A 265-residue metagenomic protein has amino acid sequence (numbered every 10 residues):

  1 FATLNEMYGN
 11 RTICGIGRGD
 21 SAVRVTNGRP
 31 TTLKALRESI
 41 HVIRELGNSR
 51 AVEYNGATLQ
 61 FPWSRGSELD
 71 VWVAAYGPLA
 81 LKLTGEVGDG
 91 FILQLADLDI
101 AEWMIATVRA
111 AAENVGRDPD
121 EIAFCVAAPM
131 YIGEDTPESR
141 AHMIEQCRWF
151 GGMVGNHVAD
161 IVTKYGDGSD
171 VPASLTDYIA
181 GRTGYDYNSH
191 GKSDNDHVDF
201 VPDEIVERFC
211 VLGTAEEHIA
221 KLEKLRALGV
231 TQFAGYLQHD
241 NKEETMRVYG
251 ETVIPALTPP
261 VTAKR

Functional and structural regions predicted by a protein language model:
M7, E86-V87, L228-V230: Structural motif
M7-G17, N48-N55: Short, flexible active-site-proximal loops enriched in glycine and acidic residues
T12-I16, V71-A75, F91-L93, I122-P129 (+1 more regions): Hydrophobic faces of well-ordered beta-strands that scaffold small-molecule active sites in alpha/beta enzyme cores
A22-N27: A short acidic, helix-capping loop that chelates divalent metal ions and anchors anionic groups
R29-F61, A106-T107, A112-A227, T258-R265: An alpha-helical appendage that flanks or caps ligand/catalytic pockets
E45, D89-G90: Well-ordered beta-strand positions
A75-E86, T214-K224: Short, acidic/polar
D97-A112, N241-R247: Active-site-adjacent beta->alpha loops and helix N-cap segments on the catalytic face of soluble alpha/beta enzymes
